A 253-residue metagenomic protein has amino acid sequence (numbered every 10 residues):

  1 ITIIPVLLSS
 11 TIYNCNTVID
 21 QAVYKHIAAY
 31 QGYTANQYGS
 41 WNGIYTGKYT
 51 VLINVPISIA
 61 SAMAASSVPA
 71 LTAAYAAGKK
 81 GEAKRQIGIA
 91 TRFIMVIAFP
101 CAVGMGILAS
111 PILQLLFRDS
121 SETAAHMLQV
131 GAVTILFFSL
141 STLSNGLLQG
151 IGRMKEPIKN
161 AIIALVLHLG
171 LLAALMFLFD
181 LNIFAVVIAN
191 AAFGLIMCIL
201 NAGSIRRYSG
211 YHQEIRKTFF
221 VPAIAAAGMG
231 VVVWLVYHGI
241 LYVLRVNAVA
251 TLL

Functional and structural regions predicted by a protein language model:
I1, Q21, A191-Y242: C-terminal transmembrane helix end/exit motif
T2-N14, T50, N54, I94 (+7 more regions): Residue-level signature of transmembrane alpha-helical cores of multipass secondary-active transporters and flippases
L8-P56, A73, P111-S120, G239-V246: Helix-terminus/linker motif at the lipid-water interface of multi-pass membrane proteins
T46, K79-V96, P100-L108, A124-L128 (+2 more regions): Interfacial transmembrane-helix starts/ends
N54-G78, T91: Helix-loop junctions and terminal segments of transmembrane helices in multi-pass membrane transport/translocation
G88, G106-L136, R245-A250: Interfacial segments at transmembrane-helix termini and the short loops linking adjacent helices
V133-I163: Membrane-interface junctions at transmembrane-helix termini in multi-pass inner-membrane proteins
K155, L165-I199, Q213, L235-L253: Membrane-interface helix-loop junctions in multi-pass transport and translocation proteins
